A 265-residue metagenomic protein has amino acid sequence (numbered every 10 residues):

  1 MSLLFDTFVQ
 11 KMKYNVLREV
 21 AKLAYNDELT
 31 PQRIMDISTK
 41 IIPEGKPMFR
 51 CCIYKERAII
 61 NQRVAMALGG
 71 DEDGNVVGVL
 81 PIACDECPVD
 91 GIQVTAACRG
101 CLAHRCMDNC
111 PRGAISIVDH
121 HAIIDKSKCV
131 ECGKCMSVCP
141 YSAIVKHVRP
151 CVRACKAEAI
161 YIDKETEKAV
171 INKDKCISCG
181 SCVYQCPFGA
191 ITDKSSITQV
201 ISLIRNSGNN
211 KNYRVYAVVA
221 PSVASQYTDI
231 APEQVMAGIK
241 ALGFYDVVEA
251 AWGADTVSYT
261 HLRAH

Functional and structural regions predicted by a protein language model:
M1-V138, S142-A154: Ferredoxin-type iron-sulfur electron-transfer modules and their immediate structural context
P88-D90, S116-I117, I162, S181 (+1 more regions): Gly-rich Lys/Arg/Thr-decorated short loops/hinges at beta-loop-alpha junctions or inter-strand turns that position
A114, A159, K175-I177, P221-V223 (+1 more regions): Active-site-proximal loop/turn and secondary-structure-junction residues that shape catalytic pockets, frequently
D125-K126, E131-S142, P150-V215, P232: Conserved Radical SAM active-site core
P187-S196, R214-Q226, V247-G253: Core AdoMet radical
T260-H265: Conserved small/polar residues in nucleotide/adenosyl-binding loops
